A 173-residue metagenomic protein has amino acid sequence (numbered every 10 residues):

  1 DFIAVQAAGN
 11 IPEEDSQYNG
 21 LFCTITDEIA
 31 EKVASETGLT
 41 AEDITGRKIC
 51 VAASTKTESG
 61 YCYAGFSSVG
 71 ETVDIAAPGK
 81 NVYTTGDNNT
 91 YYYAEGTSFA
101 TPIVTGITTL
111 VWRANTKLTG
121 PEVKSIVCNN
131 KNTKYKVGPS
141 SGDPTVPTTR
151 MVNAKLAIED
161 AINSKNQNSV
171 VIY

Functional and structural regions predicted by a protein language model:
D1-D74, N81-V104: Substrate-binding/specificity loop regions of serine endopeptidase catalytic domains, predominantly subtilases
R47-C50, R113-Y173: C-terminal subdomain of the subtilisin-like protease fold in secreted/lumenal serine endopeptidases
S54, P78, L110-V111, N130: Generic structural signal for bulky hydrophobic/aromatic residues embedded in well-ordered secondary structure
T72, N89, T108, S141-P144: Homeobox/homeodomain signature
N81, G106-L110, I126: Generic recognition of well-ordered alpha-helical segments
F99-N115: Short, small-residue alpha-helix embedded
